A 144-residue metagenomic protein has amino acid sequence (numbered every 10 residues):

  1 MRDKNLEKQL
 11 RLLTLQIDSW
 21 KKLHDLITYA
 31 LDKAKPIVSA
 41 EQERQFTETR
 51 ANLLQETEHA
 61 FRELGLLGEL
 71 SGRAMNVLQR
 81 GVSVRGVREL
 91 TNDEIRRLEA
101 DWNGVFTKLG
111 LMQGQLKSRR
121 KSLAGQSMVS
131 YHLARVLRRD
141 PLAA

Functional and structural regions predicted by a protein language model:
M1-A144: Conserved non-transmembrane functional hotspots
